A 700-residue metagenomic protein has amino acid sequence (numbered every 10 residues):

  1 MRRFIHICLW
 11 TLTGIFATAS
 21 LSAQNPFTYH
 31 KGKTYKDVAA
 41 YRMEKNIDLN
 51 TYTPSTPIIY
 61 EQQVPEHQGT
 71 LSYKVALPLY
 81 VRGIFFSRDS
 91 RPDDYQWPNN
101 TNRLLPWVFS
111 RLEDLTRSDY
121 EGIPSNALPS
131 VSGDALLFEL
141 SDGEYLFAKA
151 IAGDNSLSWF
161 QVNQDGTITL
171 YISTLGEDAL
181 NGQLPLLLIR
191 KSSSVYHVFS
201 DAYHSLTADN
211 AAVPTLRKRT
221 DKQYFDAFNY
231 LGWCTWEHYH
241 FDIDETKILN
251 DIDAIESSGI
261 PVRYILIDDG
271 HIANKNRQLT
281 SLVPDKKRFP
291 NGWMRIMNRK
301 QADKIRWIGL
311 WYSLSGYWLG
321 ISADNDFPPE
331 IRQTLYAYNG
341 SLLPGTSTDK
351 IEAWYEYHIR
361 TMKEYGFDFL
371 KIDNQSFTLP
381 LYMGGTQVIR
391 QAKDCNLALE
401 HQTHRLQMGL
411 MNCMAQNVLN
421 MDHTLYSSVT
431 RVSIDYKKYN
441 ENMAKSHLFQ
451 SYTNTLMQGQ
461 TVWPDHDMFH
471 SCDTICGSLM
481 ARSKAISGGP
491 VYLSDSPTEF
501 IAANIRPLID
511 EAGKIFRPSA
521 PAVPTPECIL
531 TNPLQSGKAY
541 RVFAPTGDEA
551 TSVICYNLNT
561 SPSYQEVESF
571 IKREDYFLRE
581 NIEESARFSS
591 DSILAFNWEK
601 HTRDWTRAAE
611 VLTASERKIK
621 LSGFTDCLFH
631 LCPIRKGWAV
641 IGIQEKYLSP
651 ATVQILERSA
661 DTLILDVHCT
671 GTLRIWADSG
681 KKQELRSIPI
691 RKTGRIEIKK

Functional and structural regions predicted by a protein language model:
M1-P26: Bacterial Sec-dependent N-terminal signal peptides
N25-Y264, K286-K287: Carbohydrate-recognition beta-sandwich/jelly-roll modules in extracellular/periplasmic carbohydrate-active proteins
D226-I389: Aromatic-lined carbohydrate-binding/catalytic grooves of carbohydrate-active enzymes
Y239-I243, I272-N276, S315-I321, F377-L381 (+7 more regions): Flexible loop/turn segments at secondary-structure boundaries
W293-K300, R390-L410: Alpha-helix-loop-beta-strand connector modules within alpha/beta enzyme cores
W318-K363, L397-N504, A520-P533: Glycan-recognition surfaces
K484-S487, Y492, T531-D591, T625-R635 (+1 more regions): Carbohydrate-binding surface patches
S592-E616, K682-K699: Solvent-exposed beta-strand/loop surfaces of large extracellular or lumenal domains
